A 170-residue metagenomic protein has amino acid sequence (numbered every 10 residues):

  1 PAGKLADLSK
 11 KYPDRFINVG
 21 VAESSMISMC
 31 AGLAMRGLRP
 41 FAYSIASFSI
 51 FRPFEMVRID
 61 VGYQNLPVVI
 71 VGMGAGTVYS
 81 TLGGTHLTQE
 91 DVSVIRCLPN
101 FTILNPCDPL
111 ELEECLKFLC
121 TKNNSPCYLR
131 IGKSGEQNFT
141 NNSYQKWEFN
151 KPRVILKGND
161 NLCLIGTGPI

Functional and structural regions predicted by a protein language model:
P1-E136, Q145-F149: Thiamine diphosphate
A42, N159-L162: Short amphipathic alpha-helical segments at helix-loop
T140: Charge-dense polyanion-binding interfaces
P152-N159: Short beta-strand-to-loop junctions in surface cap/lid or active-site-entrance loops
L162-I170: Glycine-rich phosphate/diphosphate-binding loop of Rossmann-like nucleotide-binding domains
